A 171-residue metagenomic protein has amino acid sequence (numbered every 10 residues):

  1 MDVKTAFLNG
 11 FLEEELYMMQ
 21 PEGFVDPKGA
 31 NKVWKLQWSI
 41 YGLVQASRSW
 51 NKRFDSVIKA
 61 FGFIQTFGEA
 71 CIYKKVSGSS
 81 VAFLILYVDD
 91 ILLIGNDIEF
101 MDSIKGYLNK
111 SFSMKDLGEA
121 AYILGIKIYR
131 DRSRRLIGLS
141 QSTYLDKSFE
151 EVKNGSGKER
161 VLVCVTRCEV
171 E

Functional and structural regions predicted by a protein language model:
M1-E171: Long, low-complexity, charge-biased intrinsically disordered regions
